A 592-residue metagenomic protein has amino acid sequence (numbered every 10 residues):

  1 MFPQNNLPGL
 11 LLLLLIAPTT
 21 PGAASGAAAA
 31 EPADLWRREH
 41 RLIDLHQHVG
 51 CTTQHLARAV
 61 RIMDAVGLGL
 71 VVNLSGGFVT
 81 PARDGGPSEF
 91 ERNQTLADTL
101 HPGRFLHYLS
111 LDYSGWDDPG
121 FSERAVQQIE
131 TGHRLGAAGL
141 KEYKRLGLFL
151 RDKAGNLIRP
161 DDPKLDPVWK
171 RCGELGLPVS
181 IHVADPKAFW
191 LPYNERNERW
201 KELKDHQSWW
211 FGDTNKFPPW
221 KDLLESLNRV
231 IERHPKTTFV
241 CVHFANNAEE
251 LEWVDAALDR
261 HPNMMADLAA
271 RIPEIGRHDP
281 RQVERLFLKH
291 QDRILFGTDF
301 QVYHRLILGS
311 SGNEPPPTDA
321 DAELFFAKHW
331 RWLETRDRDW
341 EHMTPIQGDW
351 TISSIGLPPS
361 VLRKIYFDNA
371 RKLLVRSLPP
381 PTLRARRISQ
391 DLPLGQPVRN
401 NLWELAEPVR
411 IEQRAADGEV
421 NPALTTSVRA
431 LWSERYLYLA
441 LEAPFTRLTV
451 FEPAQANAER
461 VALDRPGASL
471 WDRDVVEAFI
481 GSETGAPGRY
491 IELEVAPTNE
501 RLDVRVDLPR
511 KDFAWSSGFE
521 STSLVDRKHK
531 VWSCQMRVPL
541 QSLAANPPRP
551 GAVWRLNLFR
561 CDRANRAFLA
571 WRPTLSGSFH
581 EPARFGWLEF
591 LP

Functional and structural regions predicted by a protein language model:
P8-G22: Bacterial N-terminal signal peptides
S25-G103, P381: An N-terminally biased module of ancient metal coordination in phosphate/nucleic-acid-related enzymes
A30-A33, P87-F211, N215, P262-M265 (+1 more regions): Active-site gating/metal-coordination segments in enzymes
E31, Q54-A59, A82-L96, E123-Q128 (+3 more regions): Alpha-helical scaffolding within the catalytic cores of extracellular/periplasmic polymer-degrading hydrolases
I43-Q47, L70-L74, F105-L109, L140-E142 (+4 more regions): Hydrophobic faces of well-ordered beta-strands that scaffold small-molecule active sites in alpha/beta enzyme cores
Q47-L56, G77-F90, S114-E123, L150 (+4 more regions): Acidic-and-aromatic substrate-binding clefts and catalytic sites of carbohydrate-active enzymes
T53, N215, K221-R229, T238-L378: H/E-rich (His + Asp/Glu) clusters that bind or coordinate divalent metals
P379-P592: Structural preference for beta-rich elements and adjacent junctions enriched in aromatics
